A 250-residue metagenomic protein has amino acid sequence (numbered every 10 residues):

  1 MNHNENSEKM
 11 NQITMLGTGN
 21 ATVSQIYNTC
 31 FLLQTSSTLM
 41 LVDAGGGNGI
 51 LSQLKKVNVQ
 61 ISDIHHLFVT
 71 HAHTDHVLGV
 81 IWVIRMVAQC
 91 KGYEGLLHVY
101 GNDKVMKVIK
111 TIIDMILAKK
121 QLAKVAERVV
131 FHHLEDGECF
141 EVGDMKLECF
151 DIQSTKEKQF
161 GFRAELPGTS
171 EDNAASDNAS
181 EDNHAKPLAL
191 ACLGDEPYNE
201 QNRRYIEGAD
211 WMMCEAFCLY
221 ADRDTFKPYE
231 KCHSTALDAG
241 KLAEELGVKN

Functional and structural regions predicted by a protein language model:
H3-V57, Q159-N173, D177, E181-L193 (+1 more regions): Conserved beta-strand hairpin/beta-sheet module of binuclear metal-dependent hydrolase folds, prominently
E8, V59-S62, G95, E127 (+3 more regions): Structured loop/turn residues at beta-strand edges in well-structured enzyme cores
T38, Y93-L97, L246-N250: A short helix->loop->beta-strand "cap" motif at the edges of active sites that frequently abuts
L41-G45, I64-A72, N102, L190-E196 (+1 more regions): Active-site neighborhood of phospho(di)ester-bond hydrolases with catalytic His/Asp-centered motifs
N48-H98: Active-site metal-binding motif and surrounding structural segment of the metallo-beta-lactamase
L54, V80-V83, I109-I113, N202: Hydrophobic packing residues within well-ordered alpha-helices of enzyme cores
L97, N102-Q159, L166-D172, D177 (+1 more regions): Metallo-beta-lactamase
D177-N183, P187, P197-N250: Cap/insert and terminal regions of metallo-dependent hydrolase folds
